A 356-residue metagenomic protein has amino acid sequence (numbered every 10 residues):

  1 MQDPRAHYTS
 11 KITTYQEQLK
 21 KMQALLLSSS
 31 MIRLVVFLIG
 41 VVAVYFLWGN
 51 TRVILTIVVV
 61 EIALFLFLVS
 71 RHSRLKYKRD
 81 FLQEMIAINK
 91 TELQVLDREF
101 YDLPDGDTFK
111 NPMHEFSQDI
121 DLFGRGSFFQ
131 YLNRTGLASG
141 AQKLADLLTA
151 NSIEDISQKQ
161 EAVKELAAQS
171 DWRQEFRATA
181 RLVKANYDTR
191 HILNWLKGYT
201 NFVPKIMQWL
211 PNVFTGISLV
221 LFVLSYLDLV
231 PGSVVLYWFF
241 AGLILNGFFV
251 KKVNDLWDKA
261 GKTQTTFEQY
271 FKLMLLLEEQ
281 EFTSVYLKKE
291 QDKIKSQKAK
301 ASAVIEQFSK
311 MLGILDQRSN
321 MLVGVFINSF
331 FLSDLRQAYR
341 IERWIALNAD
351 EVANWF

Functional and structural regions predicted by a protein language model:
M1-F356: Alpha-helical coupling/stalk and coiled-coil linker elements that connect catalytic or binding modules and transmit
